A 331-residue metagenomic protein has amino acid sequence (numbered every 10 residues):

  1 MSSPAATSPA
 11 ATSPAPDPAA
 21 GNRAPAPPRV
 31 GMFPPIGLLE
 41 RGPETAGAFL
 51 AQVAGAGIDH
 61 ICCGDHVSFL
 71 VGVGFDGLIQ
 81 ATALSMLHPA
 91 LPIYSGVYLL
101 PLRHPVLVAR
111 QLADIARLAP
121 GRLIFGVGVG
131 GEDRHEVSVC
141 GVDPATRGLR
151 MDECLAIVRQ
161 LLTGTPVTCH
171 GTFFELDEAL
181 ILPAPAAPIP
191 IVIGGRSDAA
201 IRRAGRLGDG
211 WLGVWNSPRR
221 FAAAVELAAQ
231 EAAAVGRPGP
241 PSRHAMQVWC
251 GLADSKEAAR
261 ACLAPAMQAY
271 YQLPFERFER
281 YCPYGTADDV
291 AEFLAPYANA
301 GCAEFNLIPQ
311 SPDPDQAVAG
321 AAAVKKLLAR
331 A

Functional and structural regions predicted by a protein language model:
M1-A331: Active-site-adjacent structural elements that line small-molecule/cofactor binding pockets in enzymes
